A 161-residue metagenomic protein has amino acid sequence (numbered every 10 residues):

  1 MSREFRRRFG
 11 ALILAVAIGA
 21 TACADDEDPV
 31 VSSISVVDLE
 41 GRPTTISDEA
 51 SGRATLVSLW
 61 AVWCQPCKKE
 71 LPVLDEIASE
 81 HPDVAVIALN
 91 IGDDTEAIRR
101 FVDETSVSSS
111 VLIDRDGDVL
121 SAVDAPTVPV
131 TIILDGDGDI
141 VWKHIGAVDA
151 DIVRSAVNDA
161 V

Functional and structural regions predicted by a protein language model:
S2-G10: Bacterial N-terminal signal peptides that target proteins for export
I18-A22: C-terminal motif of bacterial Sec signal peptides marking the signal peptidase cleavage site
C23-D26, Q65: Bacterial signal peptide processing site
S33-T55: A short beta-strand-turn-helix
R53-T55, L59-W63, T127: Short pre-active-site segment immediately N-terminal to redox-active cysteine/selenocysteine motifs in thiol-based
L59-E76: Conserved redox-active cysteine motifs that mediate thiol-disulfide chemistry, especially di-cysteine Cys-X(1-2)-Cys
K69, S79-D116, V128: Conserved segment of the thioredoxin-like fold in thiol-based oxidoreductases
F101-V107, R115-A160: Thiol/disulfide oxidoreductase modules built on the thioredoxin-like
